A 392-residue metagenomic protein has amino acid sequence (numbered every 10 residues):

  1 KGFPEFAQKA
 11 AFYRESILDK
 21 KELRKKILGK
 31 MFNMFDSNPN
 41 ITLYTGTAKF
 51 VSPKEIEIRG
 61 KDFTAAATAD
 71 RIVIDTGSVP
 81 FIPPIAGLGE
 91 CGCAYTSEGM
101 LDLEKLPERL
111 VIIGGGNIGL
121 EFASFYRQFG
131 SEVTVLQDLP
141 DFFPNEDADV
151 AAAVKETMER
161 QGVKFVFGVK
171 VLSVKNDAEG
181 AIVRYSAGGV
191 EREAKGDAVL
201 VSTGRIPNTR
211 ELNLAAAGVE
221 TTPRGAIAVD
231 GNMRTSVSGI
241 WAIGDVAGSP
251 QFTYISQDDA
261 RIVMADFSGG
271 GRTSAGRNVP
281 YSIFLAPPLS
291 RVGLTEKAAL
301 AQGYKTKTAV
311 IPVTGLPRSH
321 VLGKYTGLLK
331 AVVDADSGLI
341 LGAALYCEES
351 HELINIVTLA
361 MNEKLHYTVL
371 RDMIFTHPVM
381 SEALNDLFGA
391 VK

Functional and structural regions predicted by a protein language model:
K1-L106, T134, L139-F143, D149-V150 (+5 more regions): Glycine-rich flavin
D62-R71, G189-A198, S236: Core beta-strand elements of the Rossmann-like FAD/NAD(P) dinucleotide-binding domain in flavoenzyme oxidoreductases
T76-L136, F165, A215-A217, T221-N232 (+1 more regions): Glycine-rich dinucleotide-binding loop and its adjacent helix/turn
G77-S78, A187, L200, G204-R205: Short glycine-/small-residue-rich Rossmann-like dinucleotide-binding loops
C91-P107, E193-F267: FAD-site-proximal beta/loop scaffold in flavoenzymes
G130-E132, G162, G303, K364: Glycine-centered short loops/turns at secondary-structure junctions
S268, F284-K392: Flexible, glycine-rich terminal cap/loop adjacent to redox cofactors in electron-transfer oxidoreductases
